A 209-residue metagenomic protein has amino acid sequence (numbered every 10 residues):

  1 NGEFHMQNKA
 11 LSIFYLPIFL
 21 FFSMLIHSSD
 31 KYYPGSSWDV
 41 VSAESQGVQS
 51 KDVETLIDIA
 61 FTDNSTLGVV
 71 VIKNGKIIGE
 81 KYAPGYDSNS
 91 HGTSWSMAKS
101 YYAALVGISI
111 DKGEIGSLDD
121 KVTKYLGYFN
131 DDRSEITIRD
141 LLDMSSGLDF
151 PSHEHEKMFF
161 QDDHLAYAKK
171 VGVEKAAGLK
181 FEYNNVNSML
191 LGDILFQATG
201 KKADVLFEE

Functional and structural regions predicted by a protein language model:
G2, M24-D87, G92, I110-G116: N-terminal leader/targeting segments and the immediately adjacent pre-domain N-terminus
M6-Y15: Bacterial N-terminal signal peptides that target proteins for export
Y15-S23: Bacterial N-terminal signal peptides
T62-N64, V71, G85-Y86, N130-E135 (+2 more regions): Extracellular/periplasmic catalytic domains that process cell-envelope and extracellular macromolecules
G75, G92-L118, L141, L191-L195: Active-site SXXK
N89, P151-E209: Catalytic-site signature segments of enzymes, centered on catalytic residues
M97-A103, E135, Y183-S188, D204: Short alpha-helical patches at coil-to-helix transitions and adjacent helical residues in well-structured domains
K112-S146, K170, T199-E209: Active-site helix/loop module of the DD-peptidase/beta-lactamase fold, centered on the serine-lysine SxxK catalytic
